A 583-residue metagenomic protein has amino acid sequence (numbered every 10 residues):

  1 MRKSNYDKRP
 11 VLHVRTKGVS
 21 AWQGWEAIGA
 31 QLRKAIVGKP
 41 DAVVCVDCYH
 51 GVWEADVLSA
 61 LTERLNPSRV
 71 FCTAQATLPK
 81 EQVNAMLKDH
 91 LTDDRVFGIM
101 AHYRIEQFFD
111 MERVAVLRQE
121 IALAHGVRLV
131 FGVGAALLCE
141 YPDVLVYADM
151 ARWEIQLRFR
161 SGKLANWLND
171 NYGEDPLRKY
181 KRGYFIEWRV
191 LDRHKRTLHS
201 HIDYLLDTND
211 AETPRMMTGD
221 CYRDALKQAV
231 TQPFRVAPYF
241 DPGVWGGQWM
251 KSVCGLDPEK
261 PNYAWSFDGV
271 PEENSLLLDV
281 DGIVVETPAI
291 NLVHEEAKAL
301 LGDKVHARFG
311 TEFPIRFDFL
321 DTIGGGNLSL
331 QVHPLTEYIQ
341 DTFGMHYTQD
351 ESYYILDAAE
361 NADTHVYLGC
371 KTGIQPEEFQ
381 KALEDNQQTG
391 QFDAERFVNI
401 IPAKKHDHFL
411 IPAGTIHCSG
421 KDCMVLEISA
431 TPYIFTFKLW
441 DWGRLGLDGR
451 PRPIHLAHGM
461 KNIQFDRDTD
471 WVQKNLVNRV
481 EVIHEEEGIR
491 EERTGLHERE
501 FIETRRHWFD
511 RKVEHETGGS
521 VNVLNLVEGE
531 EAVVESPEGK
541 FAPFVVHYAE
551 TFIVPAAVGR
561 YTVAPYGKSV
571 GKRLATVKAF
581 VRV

Functional and structural regions predicted by a protein language model:
M1-K39, A55-N66, S161-A165, Y184-M250: NTP-dependent small-molecule kinase module
R2-Q23, D56, P67-V127: ATP-dependent small-molecule kinase phosphotransfer cores that center on conserved nucleotide phosphate-binding segments
A27, Q31, S200-E377, D441-H484 (+3 more regions): Transition-metal
R64, A115-L168: ATP-dependent NMP and nucleoside kinases share a basic, alpha-helical "lid"
E312, T322-N327, P334-L335, A359-N361 (+4 more regions): Ligand-binding loop in jelly-roll beta-barrel domains
F319, M345, E351-Y354, I400-I401 (+7 more regions): His/acidic/aromatic-lined binding-pocket segments of jelly-roll/cupin-type domains and related regulatory beta-sandwich
T389-W442: Loop-centered beta-sheet repeat module
F397-L410, E535-V558, T562: Short acidic-glycine-tyrosine-enriched beta hairpin
